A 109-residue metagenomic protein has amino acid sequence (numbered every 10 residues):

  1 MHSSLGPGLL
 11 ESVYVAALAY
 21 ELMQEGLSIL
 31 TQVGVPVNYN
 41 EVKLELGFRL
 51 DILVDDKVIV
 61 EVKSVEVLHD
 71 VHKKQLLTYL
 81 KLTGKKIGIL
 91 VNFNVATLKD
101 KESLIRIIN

Functional and structural regions predicted by a protein language model:
M1-S28, L104-N109: Solvent-exposed, charged helical/coil patches that constitute nucleic-acid or partner-interaction surfaces
G6, L50-L68, Y79: Conserved catalytic cores of phosphodiester-cleaving nucleases, focusing on short active-site segments
E21-L22, S28, K57-I59, V65 (+1 more regions): Short, charged/polar surface micro-motifs in flexible loops or helix N-caps
E25-N40: A short acidic/basic microdomain associated with nuclease active sites
L27, F48-L50, E102: Change "...and in nucleic-acid phosphodiester-cleaving endonucleases..." to "...and in nucleic-acid processing enzymes
K63-N109: Nucleic-acid nuclease catalytic cores
